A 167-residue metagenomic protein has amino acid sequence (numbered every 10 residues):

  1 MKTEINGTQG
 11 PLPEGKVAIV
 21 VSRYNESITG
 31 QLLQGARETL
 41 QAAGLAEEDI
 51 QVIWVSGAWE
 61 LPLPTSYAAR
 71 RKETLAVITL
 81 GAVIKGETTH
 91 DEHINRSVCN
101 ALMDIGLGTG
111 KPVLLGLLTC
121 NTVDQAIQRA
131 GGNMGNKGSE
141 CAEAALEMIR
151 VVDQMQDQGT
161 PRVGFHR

Functional and structural regions predicted by a protein language model:
I5-G10, T109-Q125: Mobile beta-alpha loop/short-helix "lid" or hinge segments that flank ligand
T8-S56: Glycine-rich phosphate/diphosphate-binding loop of Rossmann-like nucleotide-binding domains
R23-Y24, V55, G81-V83, L118-T122: Short, ordered loop/turn segments at secondary-structure junctions
E26, E38-A46, S66-E73, M103 (+2 more regions): Generic secondary-structure signature for well-ordered alpha-helical cores
E60, P64-L102: Glycine-rich phosphate-binding loop
E87-H90, V123-G135, L146: Phosphate/ribose-phosphate-bearing ligand recognition and processing surfaces, centered on ADP-ribose/NAD(+/P+) systems
E92-T119, K137: Short, acidic/small-residue loops that bind anionic groups at enzyme active sites
G135-R167: A charged, well-structured terminal subsegment
